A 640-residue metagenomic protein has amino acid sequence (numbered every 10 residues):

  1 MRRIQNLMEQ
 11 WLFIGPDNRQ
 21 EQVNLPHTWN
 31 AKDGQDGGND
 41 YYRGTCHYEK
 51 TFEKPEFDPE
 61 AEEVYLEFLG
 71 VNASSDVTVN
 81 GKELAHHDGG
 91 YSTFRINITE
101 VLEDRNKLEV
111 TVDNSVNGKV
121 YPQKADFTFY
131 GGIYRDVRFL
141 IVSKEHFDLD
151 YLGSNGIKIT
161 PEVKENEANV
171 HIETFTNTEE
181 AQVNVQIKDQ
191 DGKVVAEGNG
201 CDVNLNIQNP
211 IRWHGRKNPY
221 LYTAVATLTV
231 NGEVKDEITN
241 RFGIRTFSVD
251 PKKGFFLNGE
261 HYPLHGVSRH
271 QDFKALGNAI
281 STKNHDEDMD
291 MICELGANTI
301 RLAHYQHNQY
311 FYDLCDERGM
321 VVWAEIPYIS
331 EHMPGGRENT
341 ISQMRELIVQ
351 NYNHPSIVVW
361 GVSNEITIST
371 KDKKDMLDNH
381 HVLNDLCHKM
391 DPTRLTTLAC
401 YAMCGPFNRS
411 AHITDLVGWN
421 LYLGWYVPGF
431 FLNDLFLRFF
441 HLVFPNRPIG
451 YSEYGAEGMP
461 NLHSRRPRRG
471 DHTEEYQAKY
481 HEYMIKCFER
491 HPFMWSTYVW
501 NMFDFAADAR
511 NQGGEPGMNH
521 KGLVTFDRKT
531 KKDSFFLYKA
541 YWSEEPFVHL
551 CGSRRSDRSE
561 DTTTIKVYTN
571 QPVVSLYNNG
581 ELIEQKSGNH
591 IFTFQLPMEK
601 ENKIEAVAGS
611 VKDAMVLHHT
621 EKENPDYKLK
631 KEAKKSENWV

Functional and structural regions predicted by a protein language model:
M1-H304, L314, R318-V322, Q343-E346 (+7 more regions): Secreted/periplasmic carbohydrate-active enzymes, especially glycoside hydrolases
H171-E173, M289-I292, T299-Y541, E545-T564 (+2 more regions): Substrate-binding/catalytic cleft of secreted carbohydrate-active enzymes, primarily glycoside hydrolases
